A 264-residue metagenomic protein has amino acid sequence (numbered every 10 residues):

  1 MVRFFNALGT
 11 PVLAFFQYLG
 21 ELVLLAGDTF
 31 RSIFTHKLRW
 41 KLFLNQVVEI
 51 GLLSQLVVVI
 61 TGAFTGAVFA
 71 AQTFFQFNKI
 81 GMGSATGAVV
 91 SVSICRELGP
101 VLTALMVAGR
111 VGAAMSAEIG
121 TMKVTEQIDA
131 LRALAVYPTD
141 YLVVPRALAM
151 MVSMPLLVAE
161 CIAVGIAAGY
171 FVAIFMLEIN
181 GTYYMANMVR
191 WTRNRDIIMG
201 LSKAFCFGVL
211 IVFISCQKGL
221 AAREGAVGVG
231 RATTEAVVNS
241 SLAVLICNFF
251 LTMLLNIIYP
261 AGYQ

Functional and structural regions predicted by a protein language model:
M1-K41, K218-R223: Short, membrane-interfacial amphipathic segments enriched in basic
Q46-L102, M106: Active-site cofactor/substrate anionic-group-binding motifs, chiefly glycine- and Lys/Arg-rich phosphate-binding loops
G51, Q55, V59, L98 (+5 more regions): Selective transmembrane-helix segments that form parts of the transport pathway or gating/packing helices in multipass
T61-F64, V144-A173, C206, I214 (+2 more regions): Hydrophobic alpha-helical transmembrane segments that constitute the membrane-spanning cores of multi-pass membrane
Q72-C95, A163-F205, I214-E235, L254-Q264: Membrane-interfacial helix-loop-helix connectors in multipass membrane proteins
T86-D129, I214: Hydrophobic alpha-helical transmembrane segments of multi-pass membrane transport proteins
I119-V144, G225-V229: Short cytoplasmic-facing helical segments at TM-TM junctions of multi-pass membrane proteins
V229, V237-M253: Final/C-terminal transmembrane alpha-helix of multipass membrane proteins
